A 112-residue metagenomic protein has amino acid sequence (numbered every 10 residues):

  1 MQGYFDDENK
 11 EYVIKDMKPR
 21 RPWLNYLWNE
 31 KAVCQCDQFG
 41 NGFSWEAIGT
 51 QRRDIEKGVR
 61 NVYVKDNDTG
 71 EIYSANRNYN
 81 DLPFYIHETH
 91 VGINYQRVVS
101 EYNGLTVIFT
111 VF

Functional and structural regions predicted by a protein language model:
M1-F112: Anionic coordination/interaction segments
